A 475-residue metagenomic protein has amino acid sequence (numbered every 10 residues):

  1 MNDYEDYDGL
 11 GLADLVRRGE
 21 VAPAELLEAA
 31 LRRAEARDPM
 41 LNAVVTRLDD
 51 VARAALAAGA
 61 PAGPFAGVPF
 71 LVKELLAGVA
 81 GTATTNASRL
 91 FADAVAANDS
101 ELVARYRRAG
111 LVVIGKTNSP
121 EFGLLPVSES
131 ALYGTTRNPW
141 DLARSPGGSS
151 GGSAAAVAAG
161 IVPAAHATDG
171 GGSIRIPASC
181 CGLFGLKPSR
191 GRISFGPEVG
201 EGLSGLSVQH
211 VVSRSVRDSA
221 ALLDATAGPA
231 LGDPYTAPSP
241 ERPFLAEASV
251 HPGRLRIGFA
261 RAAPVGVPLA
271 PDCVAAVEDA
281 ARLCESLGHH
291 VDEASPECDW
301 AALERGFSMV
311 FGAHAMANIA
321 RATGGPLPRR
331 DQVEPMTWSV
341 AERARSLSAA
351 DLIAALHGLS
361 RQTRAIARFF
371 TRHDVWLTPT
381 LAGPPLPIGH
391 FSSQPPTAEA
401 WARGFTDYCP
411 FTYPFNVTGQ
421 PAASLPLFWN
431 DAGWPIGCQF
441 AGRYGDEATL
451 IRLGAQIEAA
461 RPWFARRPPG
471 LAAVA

Functional and structural regions predicted by a protein language model:
M1-T46, C273, R282, S286-G288 (+1 more regions): An N-terminal boundary/leader segment
E20-E28, A57, S100, P243 (+3 more regions): Acyltransferase
A52-A54, A58-L132: Acidic/His- and Gly-rich active-site-bordering loop/insert found across diverse amide/peptide-bond hydrolases
F65-S88, A246-R261, V310-A367, P379-G383 (+3 more regions): Short helix-loop capping/hinge segments that flank enzyme active sites or metal/cofactor-binding pockets
L90-A96, D141-R144, T397-C409: A short acidic, glycine-rich active-site loop that binds or catalyzes chemistry on phosphate/adenosine moieties
N98-A230, N416-F428, A432-G437: Short glycine/serine-rich loop segments
K187-D279, C298, R452, A460-A475: A short helix-breaking turn/cap at a secondary-structure junction
T236, F307-V310, A354, L386-C409: Short, surface-exposed loop/helix-turn segments at secondary-structure junctions that function as lids/hinges flanking
